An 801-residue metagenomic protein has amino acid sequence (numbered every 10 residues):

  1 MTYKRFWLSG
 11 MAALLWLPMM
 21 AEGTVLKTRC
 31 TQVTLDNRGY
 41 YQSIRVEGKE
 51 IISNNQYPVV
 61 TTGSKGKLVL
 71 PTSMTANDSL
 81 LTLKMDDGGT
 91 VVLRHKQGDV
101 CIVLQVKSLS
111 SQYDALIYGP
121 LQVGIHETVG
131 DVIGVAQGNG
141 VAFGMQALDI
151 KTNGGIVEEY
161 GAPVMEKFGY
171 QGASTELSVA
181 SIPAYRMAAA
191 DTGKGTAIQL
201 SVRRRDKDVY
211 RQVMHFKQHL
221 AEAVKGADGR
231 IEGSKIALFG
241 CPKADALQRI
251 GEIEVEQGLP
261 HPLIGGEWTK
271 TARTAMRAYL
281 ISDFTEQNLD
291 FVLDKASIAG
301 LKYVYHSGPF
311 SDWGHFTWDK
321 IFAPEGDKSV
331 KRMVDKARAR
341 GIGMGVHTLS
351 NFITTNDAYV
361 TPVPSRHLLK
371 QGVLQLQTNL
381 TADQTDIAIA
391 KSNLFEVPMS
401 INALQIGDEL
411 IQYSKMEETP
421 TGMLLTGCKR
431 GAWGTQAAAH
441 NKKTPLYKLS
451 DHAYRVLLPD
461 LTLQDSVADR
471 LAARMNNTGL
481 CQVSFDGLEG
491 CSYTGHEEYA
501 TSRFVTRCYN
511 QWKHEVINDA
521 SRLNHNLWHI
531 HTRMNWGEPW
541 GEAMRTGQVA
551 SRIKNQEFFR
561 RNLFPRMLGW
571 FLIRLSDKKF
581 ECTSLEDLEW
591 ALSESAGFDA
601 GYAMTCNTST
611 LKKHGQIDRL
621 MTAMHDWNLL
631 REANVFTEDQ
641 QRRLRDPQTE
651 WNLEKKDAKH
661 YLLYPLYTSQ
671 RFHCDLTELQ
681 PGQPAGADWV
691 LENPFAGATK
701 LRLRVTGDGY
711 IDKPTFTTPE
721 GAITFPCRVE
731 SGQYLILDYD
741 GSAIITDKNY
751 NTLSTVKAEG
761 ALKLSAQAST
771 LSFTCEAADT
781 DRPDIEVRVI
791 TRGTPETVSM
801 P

Functional and structural regions predicted by a protein language model:
A12-M20: Hydrophobic h-region of N-terminal signal peptides that target proteins for export in Gram-negative bacteria
L26-V304, K336, G343-M344, C481-Q482 (+4 more regions): Carbohydrate-recognition beta-sandwich/jelly-roll modules in extracellular/periplasmic carbohydrate-active proteins
D245-I264, S297-Y305, S329-G372, N441-K442 (+1 more regions): Glycine-rich, aromatic-flanked loop segments that form ligand/cofactor-binding clefts across common enzyme folds
E267-V373, S450-A468, A472, T478-T494 (+1 more regions): Aromatic-lined carbohydrate-binding/catalytic grooves of carbohydrate-active enzymes
V330-T354, Y359, H367-L374, E594 (+1 more regions): Carbohydrate-binding surfaces of carbohydrate-active enzymes
S350-A437: Autoprocessing Asn-cyclization modules and mimics
Y359-Q371, L449-S466, Y509-H614: Glycan-recognition surfaces
A432-A438, K442, E692-P801: Intrinsically disordered, low-complexity segments enriched in serine, threonine, and glycine
